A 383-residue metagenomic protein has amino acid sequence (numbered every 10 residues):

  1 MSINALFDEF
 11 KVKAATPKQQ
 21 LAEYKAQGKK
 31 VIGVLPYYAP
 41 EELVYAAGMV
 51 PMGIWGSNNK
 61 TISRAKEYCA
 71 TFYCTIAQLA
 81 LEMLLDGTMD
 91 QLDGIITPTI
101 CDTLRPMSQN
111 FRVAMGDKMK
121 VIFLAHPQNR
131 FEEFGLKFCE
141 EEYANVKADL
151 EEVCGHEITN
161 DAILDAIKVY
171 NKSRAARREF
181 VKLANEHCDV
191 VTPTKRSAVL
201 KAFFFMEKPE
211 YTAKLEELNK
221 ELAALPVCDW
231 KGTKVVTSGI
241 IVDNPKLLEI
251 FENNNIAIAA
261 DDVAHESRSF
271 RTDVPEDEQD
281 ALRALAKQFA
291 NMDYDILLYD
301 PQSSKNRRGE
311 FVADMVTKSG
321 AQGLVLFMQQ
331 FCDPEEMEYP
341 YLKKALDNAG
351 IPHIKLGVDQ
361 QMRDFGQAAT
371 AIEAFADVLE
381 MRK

Functional and structural regions predicted by a protein language model:
S2-K30, E140, A144, A148-D273 (+1 more regions): A charged, amphipathic alpha-helical module
A26-M52: TRNA-binding/sensing appendages of the translation machinery
L43-W55, G239-M315: Redox- and metal-dependent alpha/beta enzyme cores, enriched for Fe-S-associated oxidoreductases and cofactor-handling
K60-C69, F131-G135, S267-V274, D364-Q367: Short, charged, surface-exposed secondary-structure boundary motifs
Y68-D86, D300, S304-A313: Glycine-rich, highly charged phosphate/nucleotide-binding loops
L79-E152: Acidic/His-rich segments in extracytoplasmic proteins that coordinate ligands and/or metal ions
R308-G323, F327-K383: TerminUS-proximal long segments
